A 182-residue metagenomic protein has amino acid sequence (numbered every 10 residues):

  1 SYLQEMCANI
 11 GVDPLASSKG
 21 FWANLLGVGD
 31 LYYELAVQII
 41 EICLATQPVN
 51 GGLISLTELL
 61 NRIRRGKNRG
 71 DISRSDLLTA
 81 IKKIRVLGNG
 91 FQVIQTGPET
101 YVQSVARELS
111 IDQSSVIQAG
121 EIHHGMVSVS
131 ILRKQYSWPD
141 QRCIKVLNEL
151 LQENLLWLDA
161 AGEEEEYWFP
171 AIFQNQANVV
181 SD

Functional and structural regions predicted by a protein language model:
S1-Y33: Intrinsically disordered, low-complexity serine/threonine- and proline-rich regulatory segments
G29-T57, R62, L109-H124: Positively charged, polyanion-binding regions of nucleic-acid-associated proteins
I39, L53, T57-K83: Alpha-helical bundle protein-protein interaction modules that mediate dimerization/oligomerization and scaffolding
L56-L60, S128-Q135: A short acidic, leucine-rich amphipathic alpha-helix
L59, I81-G88, L132, L147-E153: Basic amphipathic alpha-helical segments that dock to polyanions
G70-A80, S137-E149: Short amphipathic alpha-helical interaction segments
R85-Q95, L151-G162: A short, conserved structural fragment
V102-S110, A160-D182: Short, cationic-aromatic polyanion-contact patches
